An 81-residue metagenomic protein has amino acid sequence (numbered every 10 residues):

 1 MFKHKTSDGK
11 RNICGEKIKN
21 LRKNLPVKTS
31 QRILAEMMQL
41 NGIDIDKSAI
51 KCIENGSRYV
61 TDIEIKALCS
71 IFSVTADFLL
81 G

Functional and structural regions predicted by a protein language model:
M1-V27: A short, Lys/Arg-rich alpha-helix, primarily the initiator
L21, M37, I53-Y59: Residues in the recognition helix of alpha-helical DNA-binding motifs
V27-C52, A67: Short alpha-helical DNA-recognition segment
T61-F78: DNA major-groove recognition helix of helix-turn-helix/homeodomain DNA-binding modules
G81: Phosphate-coordinating loops and pocket residues in cytosolic domains that bind phosphorylated ligands
